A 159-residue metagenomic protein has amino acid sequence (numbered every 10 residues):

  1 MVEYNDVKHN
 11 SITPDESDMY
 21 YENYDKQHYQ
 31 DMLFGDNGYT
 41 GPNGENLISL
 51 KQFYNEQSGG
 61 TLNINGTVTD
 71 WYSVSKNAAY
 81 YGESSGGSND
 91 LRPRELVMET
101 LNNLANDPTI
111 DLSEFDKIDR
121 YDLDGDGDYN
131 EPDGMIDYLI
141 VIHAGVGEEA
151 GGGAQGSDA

Functional and structural regions predicted by a protein language model:
M1-A159: Propeptide-to-catalytic entry region of secreted or membrane-anchored zinc metalloproteases
